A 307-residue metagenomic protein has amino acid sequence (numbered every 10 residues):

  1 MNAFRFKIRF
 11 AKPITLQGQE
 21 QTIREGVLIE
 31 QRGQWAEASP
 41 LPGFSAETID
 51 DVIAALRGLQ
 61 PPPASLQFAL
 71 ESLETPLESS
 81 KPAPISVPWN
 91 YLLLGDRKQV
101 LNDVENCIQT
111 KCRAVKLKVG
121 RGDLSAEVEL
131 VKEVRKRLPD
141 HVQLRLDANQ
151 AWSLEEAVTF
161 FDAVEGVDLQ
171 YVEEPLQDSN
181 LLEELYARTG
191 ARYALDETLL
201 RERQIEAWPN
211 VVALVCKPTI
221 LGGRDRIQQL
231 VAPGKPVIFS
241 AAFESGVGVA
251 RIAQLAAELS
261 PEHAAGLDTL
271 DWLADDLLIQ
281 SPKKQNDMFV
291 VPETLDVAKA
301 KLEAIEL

Functional and structural regions predicted by a protein language model:
M1-L144, N149-A151, A163-E165, L278-L307: N-terminal capping/lid subdomain adjacent to the active-site entrance of alpha/beta enzymes
I29-Q31, L70, V115, D147 (+4 more regions): Conserved, mostly hydrophobic/aromatic
E37, A114-K116, E173, A194 (+1 more regions): Conserved beta-strand positions in the central sheet of alpha/beta enzyme cores
D51-L59, Q177-R192, L199-A300: Shared catalytic-loop signature of beta/alpha-barrel
A83-P88, L138-D147, V167-Y171, Y186-D196 (+2 more regions): Short beta-strand/loop segments at the ligand-binding rim of alpha/beta enzyme cores
G95-K98, G120-A126, A148-L154, Y171-N180 (+4 more regions): Short, small-residue-enriched loops and turns at beta-alpha junctions that line or gate enzyme active sites
K111-R113, D168, N210, P261: Short loop/turn motifs at secondary-structure junctions
A126-R137, R145-G166, Q177-A194, E202-Q204: N-terminal active-site wall of soluble small-molecule enzyme domains
